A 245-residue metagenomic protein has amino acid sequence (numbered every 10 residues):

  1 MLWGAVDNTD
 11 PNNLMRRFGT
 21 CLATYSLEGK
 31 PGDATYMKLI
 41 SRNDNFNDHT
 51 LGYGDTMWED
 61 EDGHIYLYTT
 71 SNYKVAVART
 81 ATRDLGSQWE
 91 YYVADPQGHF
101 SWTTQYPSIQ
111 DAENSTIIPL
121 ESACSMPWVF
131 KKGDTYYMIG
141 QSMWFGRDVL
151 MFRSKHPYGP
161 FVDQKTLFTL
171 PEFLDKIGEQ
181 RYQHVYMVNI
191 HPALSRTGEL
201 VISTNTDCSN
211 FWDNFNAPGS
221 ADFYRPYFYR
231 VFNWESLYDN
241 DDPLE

Functional and structural regions predicted by a protein language model:
W3-D48, D60-H64, T69-C124, F130-I177 (+2 more regions): Beta-rich carbohydrate-recognition and catalytic domains
Y53-M57, S125-W128, Y186-P192: Beta-propeller and closely related beta-sheet repeat lectin domains
V201: Binding-cleft/active-site segments that stabilize strongly anionic ligands or cofactors
